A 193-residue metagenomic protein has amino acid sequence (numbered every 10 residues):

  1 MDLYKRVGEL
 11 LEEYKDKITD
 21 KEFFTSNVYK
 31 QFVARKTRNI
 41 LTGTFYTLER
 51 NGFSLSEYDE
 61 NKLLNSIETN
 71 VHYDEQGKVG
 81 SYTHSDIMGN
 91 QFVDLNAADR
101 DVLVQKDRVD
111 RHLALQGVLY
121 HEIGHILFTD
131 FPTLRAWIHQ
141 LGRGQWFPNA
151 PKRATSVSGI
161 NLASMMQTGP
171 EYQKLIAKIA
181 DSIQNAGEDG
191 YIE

Functional and structural regions predicted by a protein language model:
M1-E193: Basic/hydrophobic alpha-helical interface regions
